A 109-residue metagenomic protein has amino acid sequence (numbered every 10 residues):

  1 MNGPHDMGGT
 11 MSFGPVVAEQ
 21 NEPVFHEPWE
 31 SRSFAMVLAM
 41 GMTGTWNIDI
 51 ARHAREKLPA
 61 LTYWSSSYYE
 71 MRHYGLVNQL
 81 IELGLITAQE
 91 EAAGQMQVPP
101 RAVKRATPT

Functional and structural regions predicted by a protein language model:
M1-T109: A charge-rich, low-complexity, intrinsically flexible signal that marks solvent-exposed coils, linkers, repeats
